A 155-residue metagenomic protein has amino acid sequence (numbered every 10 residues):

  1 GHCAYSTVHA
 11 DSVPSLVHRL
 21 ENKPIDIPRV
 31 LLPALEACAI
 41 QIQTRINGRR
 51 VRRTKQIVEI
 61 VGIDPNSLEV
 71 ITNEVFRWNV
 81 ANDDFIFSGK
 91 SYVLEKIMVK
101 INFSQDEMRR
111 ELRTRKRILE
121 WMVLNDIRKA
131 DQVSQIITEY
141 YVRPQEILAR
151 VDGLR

Functional and structural regions predicted by a protein language model:
G1-R50: Conserved P-loop NTPase nucleotide-binding/switch module
A4-T7, N22, Q105, R109 (+1 more regions): Generic amphipathic alpha-helical segments used as scaffolds and interaction surfaces in large, multi-domain proteins
I27-L31, E107, A130: Short, surface-exposed acidic
A37-V123: Conserved P-loop NTPase
R110, T114-R155: Terminal-proximal interaction/regulatory segments of ATP-powered molecular machines
